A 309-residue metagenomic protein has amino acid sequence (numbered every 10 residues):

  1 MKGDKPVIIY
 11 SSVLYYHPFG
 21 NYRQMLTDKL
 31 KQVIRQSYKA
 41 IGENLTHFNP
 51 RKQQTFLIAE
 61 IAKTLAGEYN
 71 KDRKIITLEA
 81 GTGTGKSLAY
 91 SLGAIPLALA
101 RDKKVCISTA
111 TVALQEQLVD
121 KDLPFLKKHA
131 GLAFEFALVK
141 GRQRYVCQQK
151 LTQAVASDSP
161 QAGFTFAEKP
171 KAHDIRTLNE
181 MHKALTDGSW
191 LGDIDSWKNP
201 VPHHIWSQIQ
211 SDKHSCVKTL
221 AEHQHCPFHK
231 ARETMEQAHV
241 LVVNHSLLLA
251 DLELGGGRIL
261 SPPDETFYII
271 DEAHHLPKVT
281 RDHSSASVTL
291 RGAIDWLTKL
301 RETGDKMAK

Functional and structural regions predicted by a protein language model:
D4, Y10, Y15-H17, N21: Intrinsic-disorder-associated, low-complexity terminal segments enriched in Asp/Asn/His/Tyr and depleted of Lys/Arg
Y22, L26-G42, P50, K71 (+4 more regions): A substrate-engagement module of RecA-like helicase motors
F48-A66: N-terminal pre-P-loop "Q-motif" helix
A62-T64, L88-R101, K121-F125: Walker A/P-loop NTP-binding motif
N70-Y90: Walker A/P-loop
E116, K121-P124, K213, A221-V240 (+1 more regions): Signature of the SF2 helicase/ATPase Hel1-core->accessory helical subdomain module
